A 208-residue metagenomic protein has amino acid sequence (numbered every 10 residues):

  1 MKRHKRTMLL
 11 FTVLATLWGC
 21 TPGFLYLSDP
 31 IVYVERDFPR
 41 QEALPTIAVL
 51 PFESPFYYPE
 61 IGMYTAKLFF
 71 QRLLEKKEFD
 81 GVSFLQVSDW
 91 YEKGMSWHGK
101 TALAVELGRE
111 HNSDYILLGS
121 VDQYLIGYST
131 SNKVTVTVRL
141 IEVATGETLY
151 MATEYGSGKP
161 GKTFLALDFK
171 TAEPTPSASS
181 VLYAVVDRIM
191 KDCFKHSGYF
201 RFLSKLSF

Functional and structural regions predicted by a protein language model:
M1-M8: Bacterial N-terminal signal peptides that target proteins for export
C20-P45, L107-E110, T130-K133, E142-F208: C-terminal/domain-edge helix-coil "capping" segments
R36-F38, E53, D80, W97-H98 (+4 more regions): Surface-exposed, polar/charged interaction patches used for macromolecular assembly or partner binding
L44-T46, F56-I116, I189-C193, S197-Y199 (+1 more regions): N-terminal segment of the mature soluble domain
S54-Y57, V87-W90, Q123-G127, G156-K159: Solvent-exposed loop/turn segments at secondary-structure junctions within structured extracellular/periplasmic domains
T101-V143: Surface-exposed, polar helix/loop patches in the mature regions of secreted/periplasmic/lumenal proteins that form
